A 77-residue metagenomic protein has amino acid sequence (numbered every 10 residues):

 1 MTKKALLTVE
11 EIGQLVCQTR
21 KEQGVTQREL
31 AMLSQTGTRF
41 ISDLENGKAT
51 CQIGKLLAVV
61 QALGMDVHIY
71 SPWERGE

Functional and structural regions predicted by a protein language model:
M1-E11, P72-E77: N-terminal flexible/basic segments that precede or flank functional cores
K3-K4, Q14, S42-L44: Short, contiguous strand/loop micro-motifs
Q14-L33, A58: Short basic helix-loop element that most often maps to the first helix and adjoining turn of HTH DNA-binding modules
Q35-A49: Recognition helix of helix-turn-helix/homeodomain-like DNA-binding domains that insert into the DNA major groove
N46, S71-P72: Short, conserved catalytic or interaction motifs in soluble domains
G54-Y70: DNA major-groove recognition helix of helix-turn-helix/homeodomain DNA-binding modules
